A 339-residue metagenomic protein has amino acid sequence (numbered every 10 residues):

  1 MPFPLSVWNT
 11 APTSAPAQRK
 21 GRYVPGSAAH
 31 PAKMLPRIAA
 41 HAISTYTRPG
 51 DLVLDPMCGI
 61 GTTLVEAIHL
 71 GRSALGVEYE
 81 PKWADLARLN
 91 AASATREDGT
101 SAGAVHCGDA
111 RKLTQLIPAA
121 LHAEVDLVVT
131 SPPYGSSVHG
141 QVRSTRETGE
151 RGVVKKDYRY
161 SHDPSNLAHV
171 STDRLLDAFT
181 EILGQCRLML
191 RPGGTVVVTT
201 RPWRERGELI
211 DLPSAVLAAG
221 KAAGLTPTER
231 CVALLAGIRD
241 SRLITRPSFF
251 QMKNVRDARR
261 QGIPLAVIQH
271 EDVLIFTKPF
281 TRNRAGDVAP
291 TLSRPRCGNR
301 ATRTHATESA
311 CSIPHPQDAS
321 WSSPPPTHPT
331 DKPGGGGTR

Functional and structural regions predicted by a protein language model:
M1-R339: Class I S-adenosyl-L-methionine-dependent methyltransferase catalytic core
